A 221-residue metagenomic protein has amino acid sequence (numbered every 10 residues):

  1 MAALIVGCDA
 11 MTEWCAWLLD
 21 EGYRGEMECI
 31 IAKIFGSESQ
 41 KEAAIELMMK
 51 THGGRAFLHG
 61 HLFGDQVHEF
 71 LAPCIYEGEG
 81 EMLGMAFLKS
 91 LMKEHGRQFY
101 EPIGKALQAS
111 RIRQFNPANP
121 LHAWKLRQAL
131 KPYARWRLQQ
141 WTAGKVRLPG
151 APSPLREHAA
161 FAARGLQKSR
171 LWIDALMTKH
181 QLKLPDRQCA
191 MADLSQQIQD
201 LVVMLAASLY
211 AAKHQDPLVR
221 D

Functional and structural regions predicted by a protein language model:
A2-D221: Flavin-dependent oxidoreductase catalytic core characteristic of acyl-CoA dehydrogenase/oxidase-like enzymes
